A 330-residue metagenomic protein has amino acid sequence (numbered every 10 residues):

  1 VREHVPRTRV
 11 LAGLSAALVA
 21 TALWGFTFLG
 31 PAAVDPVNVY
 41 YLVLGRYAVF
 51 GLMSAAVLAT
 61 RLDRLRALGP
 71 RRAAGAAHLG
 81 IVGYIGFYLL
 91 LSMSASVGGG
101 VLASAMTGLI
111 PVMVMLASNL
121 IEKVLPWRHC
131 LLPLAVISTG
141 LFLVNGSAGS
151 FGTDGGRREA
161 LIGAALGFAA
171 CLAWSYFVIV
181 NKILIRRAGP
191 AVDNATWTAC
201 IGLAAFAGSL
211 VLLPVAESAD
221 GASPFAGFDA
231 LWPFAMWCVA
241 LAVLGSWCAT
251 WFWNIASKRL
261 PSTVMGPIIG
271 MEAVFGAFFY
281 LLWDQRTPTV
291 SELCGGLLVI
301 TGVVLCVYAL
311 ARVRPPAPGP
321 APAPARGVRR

Functional and structural regions predicted by a protein language model:
V1-L44, T139, G152-R186, A207 (+2 more regions): Glycine-/small-residue-enriched transmembrane alpha-helix faces in small-molecule transporters and effluxers
R2-P6, Y47, A56, I269-R330: C-terminal-most transmembrane helix of multi-pass membrane proteins
A12-A20, R64-L90, I162-A170, A222-C248 (+1 more regions): Loop-to-transmembrane-helix transition segments
G13, P36-G86, M113-L116, V136 (+4 more regions): Transmembrane alpha-helices of multi-pass small-molecule transport proteins
T21, G45, Y84, V101-L109 (+2 more regions): Helix-helix packing/entry segments at the starts of transmembrane helices
L23, T27, A59-T107, L143 (+1 more regions): Specific transmembrane alpha-helical segments of multi-pass solute transporters/efflux pumps, especially DMT/EamA
Y41-G51, L91-C130, A170, L260-L281: Specific alpha-helical transmembrane segments that line the substrate/conduction pathway and gating interfaces
S54, L58, P126-G149, S291-L310: Hydrophobic transmembrane alpha-helices of multi-pass small-molecule transport proteins
